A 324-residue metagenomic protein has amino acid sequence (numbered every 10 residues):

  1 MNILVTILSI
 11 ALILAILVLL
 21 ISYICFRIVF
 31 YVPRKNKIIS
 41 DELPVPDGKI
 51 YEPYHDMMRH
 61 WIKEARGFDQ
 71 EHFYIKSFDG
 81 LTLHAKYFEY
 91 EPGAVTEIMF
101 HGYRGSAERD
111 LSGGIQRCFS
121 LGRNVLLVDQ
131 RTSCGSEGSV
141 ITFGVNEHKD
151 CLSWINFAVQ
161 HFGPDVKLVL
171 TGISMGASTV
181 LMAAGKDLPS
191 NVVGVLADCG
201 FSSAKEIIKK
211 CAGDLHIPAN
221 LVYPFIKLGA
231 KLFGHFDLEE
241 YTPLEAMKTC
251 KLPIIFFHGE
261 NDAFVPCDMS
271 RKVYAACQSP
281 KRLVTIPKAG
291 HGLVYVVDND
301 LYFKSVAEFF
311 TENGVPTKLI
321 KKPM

Functional and structural regions predicted by a protein language model:
I13-K76: An N-terminal hydrophobic leader/cap segment in hydrolases
Y103-R117, Q130: The serine-hydrolase catalytic nucleophile loop
C118-E137: Conserved alpha/beta-hydrolase
I141-F162: Alpha/beta-hydrolase active-site loop
M182-F236, E245: Hydrolase active-site cap/lid region
T249-K251, F256-H258, D262: Short beta-strand/loop motif that positions the catalytic acidic residue of the alpha/beta-hydrolase fold
Y274-G292, S305: Catalytic histidine neighborhood in serine/cysteine hydrolases with alpha/beta-hydrolase-type architecture
V297-M324: Catalytic active-site module of serine/aspartate enzymes centered on a nucleophile-bearing elbow/loop
